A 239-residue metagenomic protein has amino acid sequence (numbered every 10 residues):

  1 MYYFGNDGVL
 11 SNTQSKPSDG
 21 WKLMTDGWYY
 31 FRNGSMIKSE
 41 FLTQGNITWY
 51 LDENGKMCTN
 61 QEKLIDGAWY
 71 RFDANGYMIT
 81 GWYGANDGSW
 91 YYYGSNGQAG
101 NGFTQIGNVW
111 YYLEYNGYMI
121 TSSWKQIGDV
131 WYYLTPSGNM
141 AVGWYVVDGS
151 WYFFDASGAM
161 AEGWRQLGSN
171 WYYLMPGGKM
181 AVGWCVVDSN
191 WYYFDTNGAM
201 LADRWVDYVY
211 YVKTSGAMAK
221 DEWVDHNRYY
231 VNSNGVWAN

Functional and structural regions predicted by a protein language model:
M1-N239: Extracellular adhesion/carbohydrate-binding repeat motifs centered on closely spaced tryptophans
